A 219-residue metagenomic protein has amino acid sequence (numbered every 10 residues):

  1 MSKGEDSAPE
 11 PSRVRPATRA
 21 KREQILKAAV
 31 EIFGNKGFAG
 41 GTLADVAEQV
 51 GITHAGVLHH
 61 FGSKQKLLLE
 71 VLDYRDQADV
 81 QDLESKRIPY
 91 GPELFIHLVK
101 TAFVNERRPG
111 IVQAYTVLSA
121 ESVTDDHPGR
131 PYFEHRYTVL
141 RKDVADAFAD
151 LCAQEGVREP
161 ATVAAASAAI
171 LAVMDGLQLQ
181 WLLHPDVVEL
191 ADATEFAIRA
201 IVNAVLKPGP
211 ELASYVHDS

Functional and structural regions predicted by a protein language model:
M1-A20, G209-S219: N-terminal intrinsically disordered/low-complexity leader segments
S2, A20-Q24, A28-E70: Helix-turn-helix
F61, V117-D125: Short helix-capping/turn signature of helix-turn-helix
E70, L83-V112, V163-I170: Hydrophobic alpha-helical connector segments
D73-A78: Short, basic, alpha-helical segments at the C-terminal edge of helix-turn-helix-like DNA-binding modules
S85-K86, E93, R108-G110, H127-A153: Amphipathic alpha-helical packing segments from all-alpha helical-bundle domains
P92-V99, T138-A145, A191-V202: Hydrophobic core segments within long, regular secondary-structure runs in both alpha- and beta-rich folds
D126-E134, C152-I201, V205-S219: Hydrophobic/aromatic-rich alpha-helical bundle segments in the mid-to-C-terminal region
